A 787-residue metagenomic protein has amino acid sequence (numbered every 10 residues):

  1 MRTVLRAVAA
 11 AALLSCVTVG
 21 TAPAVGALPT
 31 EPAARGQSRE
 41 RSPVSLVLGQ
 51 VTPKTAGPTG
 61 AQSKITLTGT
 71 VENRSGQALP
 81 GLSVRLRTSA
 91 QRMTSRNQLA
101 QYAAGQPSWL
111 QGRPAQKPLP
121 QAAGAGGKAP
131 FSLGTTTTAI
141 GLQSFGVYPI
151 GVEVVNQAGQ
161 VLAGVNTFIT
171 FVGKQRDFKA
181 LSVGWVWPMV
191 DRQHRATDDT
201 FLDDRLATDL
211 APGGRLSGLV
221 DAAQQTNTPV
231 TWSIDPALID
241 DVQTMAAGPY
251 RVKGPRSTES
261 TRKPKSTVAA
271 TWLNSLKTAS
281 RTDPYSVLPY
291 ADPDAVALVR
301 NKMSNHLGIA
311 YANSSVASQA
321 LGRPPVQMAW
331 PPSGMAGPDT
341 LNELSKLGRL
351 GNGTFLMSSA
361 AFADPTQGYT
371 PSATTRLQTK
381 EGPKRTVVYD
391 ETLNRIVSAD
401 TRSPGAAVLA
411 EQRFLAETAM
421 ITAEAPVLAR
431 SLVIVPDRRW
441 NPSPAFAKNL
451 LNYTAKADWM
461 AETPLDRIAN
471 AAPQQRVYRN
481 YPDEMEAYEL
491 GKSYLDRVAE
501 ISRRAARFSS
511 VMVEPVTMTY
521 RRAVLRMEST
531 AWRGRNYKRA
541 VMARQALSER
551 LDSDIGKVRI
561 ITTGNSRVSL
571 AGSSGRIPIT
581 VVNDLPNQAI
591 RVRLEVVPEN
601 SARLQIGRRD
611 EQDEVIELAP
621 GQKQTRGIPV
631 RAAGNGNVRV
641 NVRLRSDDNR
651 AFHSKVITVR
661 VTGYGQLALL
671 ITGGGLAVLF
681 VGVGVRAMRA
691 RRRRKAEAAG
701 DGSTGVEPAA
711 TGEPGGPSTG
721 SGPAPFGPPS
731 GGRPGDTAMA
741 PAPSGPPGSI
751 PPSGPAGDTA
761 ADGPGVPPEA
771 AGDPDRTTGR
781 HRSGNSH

Functional and structural regions predicted by a protein language model:
M1-L28, G674-M688: Secretory targeting and sorting signals
R87-L110, V597-D610, D648-A651: Short aromatic-acidic-glycine turn motif
A104-L142, I606-N635: Intrinsically disordered, low-complexity Pro/Gly/Ser/Thr-rich segments with frequent PxxP/GP/PP motifs and embedded
A139-R176, A632-R694: Terminal connector regions
V165-K277: Active-site beta->alpha N-cap acidic-glycine motif
A222-T226, V230, V316-P324, G334-R559 (+1 more regions): Catalytic grooves of carbohydrate-active enzymes
V513-Q666: Membrane-proximal extracellular "stem/stalk" segments of glycoproteins immediately N-terminal to a transmembrane helix
R692-H781, N785-H787: Cytoplasmic C-terminal tails of single-pass
